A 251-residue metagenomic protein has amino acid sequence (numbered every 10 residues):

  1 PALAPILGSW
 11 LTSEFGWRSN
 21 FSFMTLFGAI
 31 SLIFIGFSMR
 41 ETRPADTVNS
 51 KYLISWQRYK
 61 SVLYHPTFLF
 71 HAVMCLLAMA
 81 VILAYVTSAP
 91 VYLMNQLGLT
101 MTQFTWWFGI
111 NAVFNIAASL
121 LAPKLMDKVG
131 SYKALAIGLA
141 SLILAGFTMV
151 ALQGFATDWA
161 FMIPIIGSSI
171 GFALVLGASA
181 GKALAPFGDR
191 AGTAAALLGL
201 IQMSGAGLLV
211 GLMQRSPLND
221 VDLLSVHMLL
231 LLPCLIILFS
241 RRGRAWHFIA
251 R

Functional and structural regions predicted by a protein language model:
P1-R40, W106: Helix-loop-helix hairpin linking two adjacent transmembrane segments in secondary transporters
I6-F15, L93-M94, L125-M126, M213-V221: Interfacial helix-cap and linker-helix signal at transmembrane-aqueous boundaries of multi-pass secondary transporters
L32-S50, R241-R251: Helix-loop junctions on the cytosolic side of multi-pass membrane transporters, especially the intracellular loop
R40-A72: Juxtamembrane intracellular "pre-TM" segments in multi-pass secondary transporters
Y64-A84, I166-G167: Pair of pore-lining "gating" transmembrane helices in MFS-fold secondary transporters
A118-Y132, P217: Helix-to-loop junctions at the C-terminal end of transmembrane segments in multipass secondary transporters
Y132-S179: C-terminal transmembrane helical hairpin of 12-TM major facilitator-type secondary transporters
K182-L218, H227-M228: A late C-terminal transmembrane helix in Major Facilitator Superfamily
